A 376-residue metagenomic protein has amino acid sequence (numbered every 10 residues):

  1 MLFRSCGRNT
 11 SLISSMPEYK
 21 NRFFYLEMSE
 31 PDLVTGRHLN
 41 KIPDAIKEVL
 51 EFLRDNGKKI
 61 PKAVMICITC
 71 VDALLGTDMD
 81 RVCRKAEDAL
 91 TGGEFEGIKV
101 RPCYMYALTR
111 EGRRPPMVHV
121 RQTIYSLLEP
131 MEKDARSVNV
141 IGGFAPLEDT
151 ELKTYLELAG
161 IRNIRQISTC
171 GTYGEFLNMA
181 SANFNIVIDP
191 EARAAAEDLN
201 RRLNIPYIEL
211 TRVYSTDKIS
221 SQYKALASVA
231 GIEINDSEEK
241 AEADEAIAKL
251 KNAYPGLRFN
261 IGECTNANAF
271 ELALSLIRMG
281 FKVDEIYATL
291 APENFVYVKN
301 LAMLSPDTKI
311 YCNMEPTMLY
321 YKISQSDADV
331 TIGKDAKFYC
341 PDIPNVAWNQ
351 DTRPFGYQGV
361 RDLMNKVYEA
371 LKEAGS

Functional and structural regions predicted by a protein language model:
M1-S376: An N-terminal assembly and electron-transfer interface module characteristic of large anaerobic redox and radical
